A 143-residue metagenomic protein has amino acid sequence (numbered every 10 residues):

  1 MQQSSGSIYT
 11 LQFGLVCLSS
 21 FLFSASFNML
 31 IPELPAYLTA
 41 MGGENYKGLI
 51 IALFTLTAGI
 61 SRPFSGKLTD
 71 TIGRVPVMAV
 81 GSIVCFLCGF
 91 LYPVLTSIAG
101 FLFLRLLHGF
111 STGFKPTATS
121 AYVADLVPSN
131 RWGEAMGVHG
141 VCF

Functional and structural regions predicted by a protein language model:
I8-I50: Helix-loop boundary and gating motifs at the non-cytosolic
V16, A99-R105: Short hydrophobic/alpha-helical segments at membrane-entry points of transmembrane helices in Major Facilitator
T55-P63: Residue-level signature of mid-helix packing/kink "hotspots" within the transmembrane helices of 12-pass Major
G73, V94-A99: Helix-breaking motifs and short loop linkers at transmembrane-helix boundaries and internal kinks in secondary membrane
I83-T96: C-terminal ends and interior cores of transmembrane alpha-helices in multi-pass membrane transporters/permeases
L106-V141: Cytoplasmic helix-loop-helix junction between adjacent transmembrane helices in 12-TM secondary transporters
